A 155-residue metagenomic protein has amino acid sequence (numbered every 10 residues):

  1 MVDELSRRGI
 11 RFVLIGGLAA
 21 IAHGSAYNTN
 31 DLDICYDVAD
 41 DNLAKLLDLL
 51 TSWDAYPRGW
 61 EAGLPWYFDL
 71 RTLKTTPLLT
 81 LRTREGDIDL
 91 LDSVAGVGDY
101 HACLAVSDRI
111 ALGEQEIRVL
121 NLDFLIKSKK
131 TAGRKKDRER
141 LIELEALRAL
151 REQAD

Functional and structural regions predicted by a protein language model:
M1-D155: Compositionally biased terminal segments of proteins
